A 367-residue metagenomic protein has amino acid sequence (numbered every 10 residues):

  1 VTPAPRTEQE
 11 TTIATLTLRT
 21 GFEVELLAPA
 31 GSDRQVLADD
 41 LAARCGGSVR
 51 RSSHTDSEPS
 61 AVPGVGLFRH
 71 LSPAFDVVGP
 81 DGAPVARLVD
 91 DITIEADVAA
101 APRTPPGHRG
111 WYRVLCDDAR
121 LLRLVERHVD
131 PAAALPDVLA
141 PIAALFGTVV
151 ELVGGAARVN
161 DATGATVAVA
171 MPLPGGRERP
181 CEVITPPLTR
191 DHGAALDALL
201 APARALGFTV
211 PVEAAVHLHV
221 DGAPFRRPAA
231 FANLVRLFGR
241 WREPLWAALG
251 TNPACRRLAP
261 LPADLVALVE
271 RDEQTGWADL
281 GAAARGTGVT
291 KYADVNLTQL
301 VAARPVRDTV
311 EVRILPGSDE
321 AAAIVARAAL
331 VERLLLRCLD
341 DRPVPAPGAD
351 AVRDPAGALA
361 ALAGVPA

Functional and structural regions predicted by a protein language model:
T2-T209, A223-A367: C-terminal accessory/tail domains of diverse enzymes
E213: Active-site histidine-anchored catalytic micro-motif
